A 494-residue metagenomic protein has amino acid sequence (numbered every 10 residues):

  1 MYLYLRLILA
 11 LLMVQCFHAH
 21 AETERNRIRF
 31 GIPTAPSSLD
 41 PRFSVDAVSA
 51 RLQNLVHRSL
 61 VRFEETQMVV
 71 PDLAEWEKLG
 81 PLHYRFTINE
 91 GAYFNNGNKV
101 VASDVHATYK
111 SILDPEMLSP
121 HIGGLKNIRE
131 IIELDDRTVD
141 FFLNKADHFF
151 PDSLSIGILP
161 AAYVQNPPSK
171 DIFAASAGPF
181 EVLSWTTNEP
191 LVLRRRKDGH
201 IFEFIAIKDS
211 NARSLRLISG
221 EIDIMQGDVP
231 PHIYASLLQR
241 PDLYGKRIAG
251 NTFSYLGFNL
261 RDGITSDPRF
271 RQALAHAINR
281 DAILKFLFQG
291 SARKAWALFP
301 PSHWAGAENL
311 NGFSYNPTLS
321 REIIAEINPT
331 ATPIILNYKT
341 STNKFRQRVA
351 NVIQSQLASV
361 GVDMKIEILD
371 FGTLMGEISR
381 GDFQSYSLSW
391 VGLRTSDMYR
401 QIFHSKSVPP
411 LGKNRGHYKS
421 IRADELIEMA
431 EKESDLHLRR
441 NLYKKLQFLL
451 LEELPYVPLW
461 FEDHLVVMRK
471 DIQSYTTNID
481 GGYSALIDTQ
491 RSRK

Functional and structural regions predicted by a protein language model:
L5, H121-V164: Surface-exposed binding/hinge segments that line and control ligand-binding clefts or catalytic entry sites
R29, V101-T108, D136-D140, P179 (+6 more regions): Alpha-helical secondary-structure segments
G31-P81, T87, K110, A175-S176: N-terminal lobe/hinge region of extracytoplasmic solute-binding protein
K145-E203, D209-A212, T318, E322: Gly/Pro-rich hinge or "lid" segments in bacterial periplasmic/extracellular proteins
L183, S266-S355, V360, K419 (+3 more regions): Append "and occasionally in soluble cytosolic enzymes with long acidic Gly/Pro-rich linkers
E189, R194-A235, D363-K365: Ligand-site clamp/hinge motif
K365-L374, Q401-K470: Extracytoplasmic/peripheral linker and loop segments enriched in polar/acidic and small residues with frequent Thr/Pro
V466-K494: Long beta-strand-rich cores associated with HINT superfamily self-processing modules
